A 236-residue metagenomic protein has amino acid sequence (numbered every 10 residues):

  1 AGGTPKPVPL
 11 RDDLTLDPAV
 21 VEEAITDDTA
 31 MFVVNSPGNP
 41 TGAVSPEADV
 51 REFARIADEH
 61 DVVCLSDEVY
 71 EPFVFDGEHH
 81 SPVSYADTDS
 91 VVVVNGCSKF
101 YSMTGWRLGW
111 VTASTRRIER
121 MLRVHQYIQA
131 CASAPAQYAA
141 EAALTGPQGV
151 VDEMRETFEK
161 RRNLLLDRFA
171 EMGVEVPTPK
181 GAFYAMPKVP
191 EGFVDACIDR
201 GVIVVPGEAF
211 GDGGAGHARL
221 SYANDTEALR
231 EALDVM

Functional and structural regions predicted by a protein language model:
A1-M236: PLP-dependent class I/II
